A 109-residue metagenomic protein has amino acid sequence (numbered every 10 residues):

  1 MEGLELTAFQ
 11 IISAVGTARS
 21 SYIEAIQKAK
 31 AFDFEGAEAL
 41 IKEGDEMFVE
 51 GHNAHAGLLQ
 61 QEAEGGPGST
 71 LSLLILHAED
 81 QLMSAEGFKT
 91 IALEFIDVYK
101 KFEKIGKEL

Functional and structural regions predicted by a protein language model:
M1-L109: Terminal alpha-helical segments
